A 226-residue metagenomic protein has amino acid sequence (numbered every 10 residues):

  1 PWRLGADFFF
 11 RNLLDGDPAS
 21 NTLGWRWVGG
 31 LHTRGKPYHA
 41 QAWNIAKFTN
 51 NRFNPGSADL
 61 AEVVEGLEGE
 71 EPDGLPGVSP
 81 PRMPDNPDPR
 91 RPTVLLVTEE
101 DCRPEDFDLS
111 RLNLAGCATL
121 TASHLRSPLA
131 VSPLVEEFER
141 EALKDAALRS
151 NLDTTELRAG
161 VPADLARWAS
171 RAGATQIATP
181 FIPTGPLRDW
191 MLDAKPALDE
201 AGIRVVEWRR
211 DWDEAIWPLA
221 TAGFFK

Functional and structural regions predicted by a protein language model:
P1-P81, D85-R91: Active-site-proximal binding-pocket segments
F8-N12, L60-K226: Trp/Phe/Arg-rich N-terminal binding region typifying the photolyase-homology
